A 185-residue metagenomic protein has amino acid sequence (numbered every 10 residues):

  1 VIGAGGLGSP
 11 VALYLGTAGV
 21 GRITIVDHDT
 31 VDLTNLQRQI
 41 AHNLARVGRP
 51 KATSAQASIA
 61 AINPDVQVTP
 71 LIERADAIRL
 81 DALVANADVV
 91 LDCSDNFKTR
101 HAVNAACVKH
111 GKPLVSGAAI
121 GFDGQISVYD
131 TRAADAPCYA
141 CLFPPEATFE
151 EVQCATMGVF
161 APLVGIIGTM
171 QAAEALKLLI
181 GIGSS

Functional and structural regions predicted by a protein language model:
V1-S185: Adenine nucleotide-associated cytosolic modules
